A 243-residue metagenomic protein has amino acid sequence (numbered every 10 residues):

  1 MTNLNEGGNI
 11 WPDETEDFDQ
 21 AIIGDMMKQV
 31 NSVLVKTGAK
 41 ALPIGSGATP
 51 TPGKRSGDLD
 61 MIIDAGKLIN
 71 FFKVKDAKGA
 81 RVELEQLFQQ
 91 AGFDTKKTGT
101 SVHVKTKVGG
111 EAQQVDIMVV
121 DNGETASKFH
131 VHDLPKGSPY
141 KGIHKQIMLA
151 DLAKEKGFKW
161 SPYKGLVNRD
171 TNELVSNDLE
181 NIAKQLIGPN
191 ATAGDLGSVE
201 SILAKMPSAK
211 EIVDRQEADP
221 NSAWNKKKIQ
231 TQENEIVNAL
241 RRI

Functional and structural regions predicted by a protein language model:
M1, D58, E83-L87: NAD-dependent ADP-ribosyltransferases
T2-I44: Helical scaffold of the NTase/Pol beta-like nucleotidyltransferase catalytic core
T15-F18, F72-K75, H130-S138: Short histidine-centered catalytic/ligand-binding loop motif
D19-K28, V74-L87, G142-Q146: Well-ordered, non-membrane alpha-helical segments in soluble/globular domains
M27-V74: Active-site nucleotide-donor binding segment shared across nucleotidyl transfer reactions
K36-I44, V82-T100, W160-P162: Short secondary-structure junctions
G66-K97, V104-T106: A broadly used, surface-exposed interaction patch
T100-I243: Catalytic cores of NTP-dependent nucleotidyl/adenyl transfer enzymes across multiple folds
